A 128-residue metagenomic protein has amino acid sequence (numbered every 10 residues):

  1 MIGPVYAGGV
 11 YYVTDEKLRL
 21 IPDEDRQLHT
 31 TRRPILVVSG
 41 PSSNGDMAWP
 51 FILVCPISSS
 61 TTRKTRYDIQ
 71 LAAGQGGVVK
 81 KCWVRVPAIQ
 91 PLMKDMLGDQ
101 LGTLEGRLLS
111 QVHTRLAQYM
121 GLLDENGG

Functional and structural regions predicted by a protein language model:
G3, L71-G128: C-terminal terminal-subdomain/extension
A7-G9: Loop/turn positions that initiate beta-strands
V13-T14: A generic structural signal for residues embedded in beta-strands
K17: Entry/capping segment at the start of metal-dependent catalytic domains with acidic active-site entry clusters
E24-R32, V37-A73: Compact nucleic-acid interaction/catalytic patches
